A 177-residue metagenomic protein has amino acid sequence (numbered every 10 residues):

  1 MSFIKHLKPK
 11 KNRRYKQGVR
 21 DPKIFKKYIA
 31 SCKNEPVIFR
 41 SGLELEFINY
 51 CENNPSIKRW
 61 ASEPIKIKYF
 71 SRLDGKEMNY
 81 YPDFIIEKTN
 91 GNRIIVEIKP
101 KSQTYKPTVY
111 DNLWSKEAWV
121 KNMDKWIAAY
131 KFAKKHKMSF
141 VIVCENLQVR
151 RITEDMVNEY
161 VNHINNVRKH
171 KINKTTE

Functional and structural regions predicted by a protein language model:
M1-E177: Electrostatic, structured charged patches in enzyme active sites and in nucleic-acid/phosphate-binding
